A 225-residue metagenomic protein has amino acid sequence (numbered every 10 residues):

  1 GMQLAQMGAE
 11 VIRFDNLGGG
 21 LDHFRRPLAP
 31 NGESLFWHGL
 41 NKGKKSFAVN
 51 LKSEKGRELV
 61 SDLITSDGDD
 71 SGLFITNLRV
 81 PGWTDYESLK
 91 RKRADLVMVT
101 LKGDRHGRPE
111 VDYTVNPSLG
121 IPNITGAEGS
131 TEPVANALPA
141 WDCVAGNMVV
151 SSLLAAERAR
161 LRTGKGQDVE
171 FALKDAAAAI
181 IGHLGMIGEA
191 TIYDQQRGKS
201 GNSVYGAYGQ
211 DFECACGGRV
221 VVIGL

Functional and structural regions predicted by a protein language model:
G1-R162: N-terminal helix-loop segment corresponding to the beta1-alpha1 unit of nucleotide/adenylate-binding folds
R105-L225: Acidic, glycine-rich segments within the central catalytic cores of soluble metabolic enzymes that bind/position
